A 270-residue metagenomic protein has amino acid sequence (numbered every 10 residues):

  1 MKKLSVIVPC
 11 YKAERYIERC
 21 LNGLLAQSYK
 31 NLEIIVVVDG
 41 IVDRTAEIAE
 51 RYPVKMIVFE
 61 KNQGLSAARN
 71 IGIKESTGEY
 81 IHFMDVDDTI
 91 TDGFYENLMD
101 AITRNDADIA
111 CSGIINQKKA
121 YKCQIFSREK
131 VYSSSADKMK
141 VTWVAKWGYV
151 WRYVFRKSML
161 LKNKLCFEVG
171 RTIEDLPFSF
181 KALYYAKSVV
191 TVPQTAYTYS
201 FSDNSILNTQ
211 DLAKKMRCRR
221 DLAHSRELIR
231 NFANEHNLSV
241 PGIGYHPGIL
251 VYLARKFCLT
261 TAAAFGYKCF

Functional and structural regions predicted by a protein language model:
K2-S5, E33, P177: Cell-envelope/extracellular polymer assembly enzymes that use nucleotide-activated donors
K12-A26, L32: Short, well-formed alpha-helical segments that are part of the catalytic scaffolds of diverse glycosyltransferases
E18, I41-R51, T89, G93: Acidic helix N-cap motif at the loop->helix transition within catalytic regions of sugar-transfer enzymes
G23, K30, V38-E47, K61: A conserved acidic beta->alpha catalytic loop
F59-S76: Glycine-rich, basic loop-to-helix element that forms the pyrophosphate-binding segment of sugar-nucleotide handling
I81: Short aromatic/hydrophobic "clamp" motif used to bind/position activated sugar donors
V86-V190, S200-M216, L253: Donor-binding/catalytic cores of nucleotide-activated saccharide and glycerol-phosphate transferases/polymerases
T191, T198-F270: C-terminal subregions of glycosyltransferases and related glycan-biosynthesis enzymes
